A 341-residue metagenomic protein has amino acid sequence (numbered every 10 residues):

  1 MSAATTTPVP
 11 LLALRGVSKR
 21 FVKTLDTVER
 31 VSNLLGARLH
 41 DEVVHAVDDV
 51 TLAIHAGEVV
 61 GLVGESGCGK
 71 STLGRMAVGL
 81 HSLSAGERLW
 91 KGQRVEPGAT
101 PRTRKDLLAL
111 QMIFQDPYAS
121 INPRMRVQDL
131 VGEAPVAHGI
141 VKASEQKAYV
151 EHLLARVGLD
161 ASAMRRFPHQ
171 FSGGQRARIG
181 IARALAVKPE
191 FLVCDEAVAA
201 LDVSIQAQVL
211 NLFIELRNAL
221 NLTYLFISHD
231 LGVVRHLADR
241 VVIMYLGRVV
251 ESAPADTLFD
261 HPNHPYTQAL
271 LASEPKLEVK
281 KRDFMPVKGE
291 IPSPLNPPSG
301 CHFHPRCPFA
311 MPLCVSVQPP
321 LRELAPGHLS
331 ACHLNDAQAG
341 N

Functional and structural regions predicted by a protein language model:
P8-P10, K23-R38, V43, P254-N341: Short catalytic/signature loops enriched in Gly
R30-L35, E145-S162, L271-A272: Conserved ABC ATPase "signature" region
V63-G64: The feature captures the beta-strand-to-loop junction immediately N-terminal to the Walker
G86-P97: Conserved ABC transporter NBD signature motif
K188: Conserved catalytic motifs of ABC-family nucleotide-binding domains
V193, A197-L201, I205-R282: P-loop NTP-binding/switch modules centered on Walker-like glycine-rich loops
